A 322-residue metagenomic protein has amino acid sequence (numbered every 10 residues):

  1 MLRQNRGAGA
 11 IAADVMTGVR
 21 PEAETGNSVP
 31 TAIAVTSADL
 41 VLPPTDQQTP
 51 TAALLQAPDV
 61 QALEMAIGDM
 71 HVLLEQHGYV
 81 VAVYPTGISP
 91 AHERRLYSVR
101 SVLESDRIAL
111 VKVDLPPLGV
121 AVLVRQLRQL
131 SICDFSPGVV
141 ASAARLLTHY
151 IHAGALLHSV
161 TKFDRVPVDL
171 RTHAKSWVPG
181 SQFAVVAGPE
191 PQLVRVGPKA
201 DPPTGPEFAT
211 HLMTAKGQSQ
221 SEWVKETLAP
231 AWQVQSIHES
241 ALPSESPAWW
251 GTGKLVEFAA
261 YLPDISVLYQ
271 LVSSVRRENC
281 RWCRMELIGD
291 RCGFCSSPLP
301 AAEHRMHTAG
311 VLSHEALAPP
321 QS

Functional and structural regions predicted by a protein language model:
M1-W223: Domain-scale terminal segments
T214-S322: Cys/His-clustered metal-coordination modules, chiefly Zn-binding fingers
